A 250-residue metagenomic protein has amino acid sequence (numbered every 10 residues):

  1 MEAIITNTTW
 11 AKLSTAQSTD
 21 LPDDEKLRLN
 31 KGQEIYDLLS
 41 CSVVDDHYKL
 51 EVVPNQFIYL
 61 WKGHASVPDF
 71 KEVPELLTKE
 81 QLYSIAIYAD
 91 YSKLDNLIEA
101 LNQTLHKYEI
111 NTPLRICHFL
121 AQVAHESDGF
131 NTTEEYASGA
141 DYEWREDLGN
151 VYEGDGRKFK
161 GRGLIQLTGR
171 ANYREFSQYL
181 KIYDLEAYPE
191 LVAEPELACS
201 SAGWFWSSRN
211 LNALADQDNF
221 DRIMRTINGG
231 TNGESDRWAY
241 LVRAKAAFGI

Functional and structural regions predicted by a protein language model:
M1-K49: Beta-loop motif signature
Q17-D20, L29-K31, S42, P54-Y59 (+2 more regions): Alpha-helical tetratricopeptide repeat
V52-V73: Boundary regions of SH3-family modules and the immediately adjacent low-complexity/disordered segments in eukaryotic
P74-K93, A100, F119-F205: Peptidoglycan-targeting cell-wall enzymes and recognition modules
N102, L120-V123, A202-G203, M224 (+2 more regions): Non-transmembrane alpha-helical segments in soluble domains of secreted/periplasmic/extracellular proteins
E109-F119, T132-Y136, L211-M224: Surface-exposed patches in mature extracellular/periplasmic domains of secreted proteins
V123-E126, A215-E234: Acidic helix/loop microenvironments that form the catalytic cleft of cell-wall polysaccharide enzymes
N232-I250: Extracellular low-complexity, O-glycosylation-prone Ser/Thr/Pro/Gly-rich "stalks" and linkers flanking catalytic
